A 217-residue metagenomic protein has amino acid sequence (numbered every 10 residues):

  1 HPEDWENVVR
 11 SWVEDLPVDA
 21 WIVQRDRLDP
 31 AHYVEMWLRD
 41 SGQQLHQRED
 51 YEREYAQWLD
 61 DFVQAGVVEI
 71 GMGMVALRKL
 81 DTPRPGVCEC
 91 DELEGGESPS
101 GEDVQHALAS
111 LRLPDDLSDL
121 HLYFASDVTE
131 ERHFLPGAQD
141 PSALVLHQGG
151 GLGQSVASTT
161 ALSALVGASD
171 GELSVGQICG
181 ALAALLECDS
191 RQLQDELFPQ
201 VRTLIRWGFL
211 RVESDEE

Functional and structural regions predicted by a protein language model:
H1-V23: Conserved Class I SAM-dependent methyltransferase catalytic core
P2-E6, I70, S158, L197: Active-site-proximal structural scaffolding
D4-V8, L28-H32, S174: Secondary-structure junction/capping motif
E6-V9, E89-D91, C179-A181: Composition- and surface-driven signal marking solvent-exposed, interaction-prone regions in large proteins
L16-V166: Rossmann-like AdoMet/SAM-dependent catalytic core
L77, Q154-E217: Long, charge-rich, low-complexity alpha-helical segments
